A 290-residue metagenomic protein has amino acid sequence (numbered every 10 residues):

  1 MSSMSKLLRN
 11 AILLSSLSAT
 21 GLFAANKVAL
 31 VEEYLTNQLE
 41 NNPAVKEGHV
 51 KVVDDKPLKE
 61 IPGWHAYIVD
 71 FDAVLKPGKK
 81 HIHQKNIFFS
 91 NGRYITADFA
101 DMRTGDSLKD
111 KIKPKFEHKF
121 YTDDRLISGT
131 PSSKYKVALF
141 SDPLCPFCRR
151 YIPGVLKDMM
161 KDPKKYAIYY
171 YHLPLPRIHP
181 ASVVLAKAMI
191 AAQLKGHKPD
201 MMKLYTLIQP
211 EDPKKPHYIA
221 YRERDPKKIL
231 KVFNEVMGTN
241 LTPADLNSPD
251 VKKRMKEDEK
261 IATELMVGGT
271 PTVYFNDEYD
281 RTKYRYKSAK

Functional and structural regions predicted by a protein language model:
S2-I12: Bacterial N-terminal signal peptides that target proteins for export
L14-A24: Hydrophobic h-region of N-terminal signal peptides that target proteins for export in Gram-negative bacteria
A24-A97, Y221-K290: C-terminal cap of thioredoxin/glutaredoxin-like
K46, P131, D162-K164: Short, structurally constrained coil/turn elements that cap an alpha-helix or connect an alpha-helix to the following
H49, K134, K165-A167: A generic structural signal for alpha->beta connector loops
S90-K119: A short, surface-exposed interaction/processing loop segment used at functional sites
E117-Y135: A short beta-strand-turn-helix
A138-V232, T263-G268: Structural alpha/beta surface segment adjacent to cysteine/selenocysteine redox centers across thiol/disulfide enzymes
